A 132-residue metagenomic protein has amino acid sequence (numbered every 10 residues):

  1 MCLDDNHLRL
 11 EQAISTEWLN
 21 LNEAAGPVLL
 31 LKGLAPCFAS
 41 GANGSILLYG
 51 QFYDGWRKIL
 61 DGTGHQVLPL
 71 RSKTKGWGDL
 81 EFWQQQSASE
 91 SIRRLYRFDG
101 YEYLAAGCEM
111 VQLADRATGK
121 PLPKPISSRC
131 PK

Functional and structural regions predicted by a protein language model:
M1-L8, D54-Q66, G107-E109: Blade-edge motifs of beta-propeller repeat domains
L3-D5, L70-K132: Acidic, small-residue rich beta-repeat scaffolds with periodic aromatic anchors
H7-W18, K132: Signature of short aromatic-glycine-proline-rich micro-motifs recurring in repeat-based ectodomains
R9-Q12, I46-L48, R116-T118: Extracellular/mature segments of secreted proteins
S15-L19, S45-Y49, P69-L70, R93-Y96: Hydrophobic/aromatic beta-strand elements that line small-molecule binding cavities or substrate pockets in beta-rich
N20-L34, S72-Q84: Acidic/hydrophobic-patterned starts of short beta strands in beta-sheet-rich repeat architectures
A39-G44, S87-S91: Short, solvent-exposed loop/turn segments at conserved positions within beta-propeller repeat blades
L47-D61, Y96-A106: Surface-exposed loop/turn elements that mediate protein-protein interactions on large endomembrane-trafficking
